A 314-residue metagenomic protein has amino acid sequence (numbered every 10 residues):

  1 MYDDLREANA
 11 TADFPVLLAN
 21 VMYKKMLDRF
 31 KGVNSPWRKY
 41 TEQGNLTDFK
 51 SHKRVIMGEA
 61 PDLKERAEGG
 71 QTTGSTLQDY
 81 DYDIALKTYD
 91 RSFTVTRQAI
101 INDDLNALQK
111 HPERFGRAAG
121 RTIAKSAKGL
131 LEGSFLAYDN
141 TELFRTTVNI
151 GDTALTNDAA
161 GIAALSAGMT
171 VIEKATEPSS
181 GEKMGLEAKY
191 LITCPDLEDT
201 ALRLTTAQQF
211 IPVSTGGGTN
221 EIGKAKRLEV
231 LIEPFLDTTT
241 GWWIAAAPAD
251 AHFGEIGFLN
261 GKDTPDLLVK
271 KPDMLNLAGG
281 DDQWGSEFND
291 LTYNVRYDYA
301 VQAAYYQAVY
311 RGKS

Functional and structural regions predicted by a protein language model:
M1-D13, A308-S314: Intrinsically disordered, low-complexity terminal tails
N9-Y89: Assembly/oligomerization interface modules of large self-assembling protein complexes
G74-L86, A164-S180: Structured alpha-helical segments in the cores of large, soluble enzyme domains
L86-D90, L186, F288: Short, solvent-exposed loop/turn segments at the edges of secondary structure
R91, R97-A99, D103-K110, R114-A175: Alpha-helical scaffold segments that mediate packing/assembly in large oligomeric complexes
F93-T94, Y190-I192: Short, aliphatic-rich beta-strand segments
T147-A163, A167-K174, K189-Y190, D196-S314: Sequence/fold signature of self-assembling virion shell proteins
S179, M184-A188: Short gly/pro-enriched beta-turn/loop segments at secondary-structure junctions
